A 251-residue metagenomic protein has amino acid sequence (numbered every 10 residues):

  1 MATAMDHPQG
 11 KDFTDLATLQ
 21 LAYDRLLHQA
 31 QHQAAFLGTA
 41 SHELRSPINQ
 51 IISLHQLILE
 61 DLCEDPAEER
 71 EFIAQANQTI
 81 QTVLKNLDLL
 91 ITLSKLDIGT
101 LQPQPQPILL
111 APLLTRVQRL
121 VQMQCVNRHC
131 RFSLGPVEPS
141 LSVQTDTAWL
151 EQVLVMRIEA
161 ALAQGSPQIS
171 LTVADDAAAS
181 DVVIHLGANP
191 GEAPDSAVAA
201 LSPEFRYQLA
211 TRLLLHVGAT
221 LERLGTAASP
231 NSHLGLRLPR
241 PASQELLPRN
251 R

Functional and structural regions predicted by a protein language model:
M1-H32: Conserved signal-transmission helix
D24-L57: Primarily the dimerization/phosphotransfer
I58-A67: Short acidic helix/loop segment immediately C-terminal to the autophosphorylated histidine in two-component histidine
Q78-V83: Short alpha-helical segment of the dimerization/phosphotransfer core of two-component systems
Q106-P107, R131-L141, D176, N189: Conserved catalytic submotifs in the C-terminal HATPase_c
A179-Q208: Glycine-rich/acidic phosphate-handling loop/turn and adjacent ATP-lid/helix of nucleotide-binding kinase/ATPase domains
R206-E222: Conserved glycine-/histidine-rich ATP-lid loop and adjacent helix of the Bergerat-fold HATPase_c
